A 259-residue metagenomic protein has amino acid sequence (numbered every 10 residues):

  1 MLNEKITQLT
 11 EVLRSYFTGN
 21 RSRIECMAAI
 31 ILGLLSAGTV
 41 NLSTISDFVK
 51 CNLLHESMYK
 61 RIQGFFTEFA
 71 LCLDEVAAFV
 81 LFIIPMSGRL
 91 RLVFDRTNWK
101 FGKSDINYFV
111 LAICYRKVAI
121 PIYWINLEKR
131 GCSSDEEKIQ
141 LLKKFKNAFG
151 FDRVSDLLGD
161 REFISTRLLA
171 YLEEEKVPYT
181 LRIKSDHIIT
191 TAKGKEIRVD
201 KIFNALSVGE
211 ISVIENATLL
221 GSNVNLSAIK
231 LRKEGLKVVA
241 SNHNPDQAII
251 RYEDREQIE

Functional and structural regions predicted by a protein language model:
M1-T39, F69, L73-A78, S87-L90 (+2 more regions): Single, function-defining residue in the core of a domain
A28, L42-S43, Y59: Short amphipathic alpha-helical segments
L42-N52: DNA-recognition alpha helix
H55-E68: Major-groove recognition helix of helix-turn-helix-like DNA-binding domains
K60-Q63, A112-R116: A short glycine/small-residue-enriched secondary-structure motif
L81-F82: Short, compositionally biased leader-like segments
R89-K100: Two-metal-ion RNase H-like nuclease active-site motif
D105-L111: Short glycine-rich loop/turn motifs
